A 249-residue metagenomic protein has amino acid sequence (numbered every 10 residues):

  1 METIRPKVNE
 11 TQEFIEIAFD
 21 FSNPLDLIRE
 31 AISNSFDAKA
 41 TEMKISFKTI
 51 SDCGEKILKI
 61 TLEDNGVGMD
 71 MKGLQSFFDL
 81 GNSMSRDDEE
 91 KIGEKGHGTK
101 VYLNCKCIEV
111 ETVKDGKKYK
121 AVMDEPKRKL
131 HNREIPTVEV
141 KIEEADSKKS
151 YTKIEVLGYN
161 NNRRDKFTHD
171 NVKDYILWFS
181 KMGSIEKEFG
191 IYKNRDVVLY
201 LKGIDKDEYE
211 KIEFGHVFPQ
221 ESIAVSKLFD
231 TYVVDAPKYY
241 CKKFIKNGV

Functional and structural regions predicted by a protein language model:
M1-E55, K72-F78: Bergerat-fold GHKL ATPase/HATPase_c domain
E2-F14, N171, K211, G215-Q220: Flexible hinge/switch segments at interdomain interfaces of large molecular machines
T41-I45, M84-I92, I185-F189: Active-site phosphate-binding and catalytic loops of NTP-dependent enzymes
E55-I60, T152: Short beta-strand element(s) in the Bergerat
D64: Acidic ATP/Mg2+-coordinating residue in the GHKL
V67-N132: Flexible ATP-lid and adjacent glycine-rich G1/G2 motifs of the Bergerat
N132-D205: ATP-binding catalytic core of ATPases
Y192-V249: GHKL/Bergerat-fold ATPase module in large chromosome/replication-associated machines
